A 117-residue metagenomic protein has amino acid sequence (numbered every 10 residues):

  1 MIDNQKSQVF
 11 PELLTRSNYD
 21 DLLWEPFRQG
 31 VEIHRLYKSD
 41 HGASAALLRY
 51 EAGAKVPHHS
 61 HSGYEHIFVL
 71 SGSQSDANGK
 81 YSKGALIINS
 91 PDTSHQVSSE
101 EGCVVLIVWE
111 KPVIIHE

Functional and structural regions predicted by a protein language model:
M1-G42: A short, N-terminal "cap"/entry segment at the start of jelly-roll beta-barrel domains of the cupin/DSBH fold
I33-R35, A45-L47, H66, L86-I88: Conserved hydrophobic/aromatic beta-strand scaffold that supports enzyme active sites
Y37, A46-L48, P57-H61, N78-G79 (+1 more regions): Short histidine-centered beta-strand/loop micro-motifs that create catalytic or ligand/metal-coordination sites
A52-A54, H61-D76, K83: Glycine- and acidic-residue-biased ligand/ion/polar-headgroup-sensing regions
S75-S99: Short acidic-glycine-tyrosine-enriched beta hairpin
P91-H116: Ligand-binding loop in jelly-roll beta-barrel domains
